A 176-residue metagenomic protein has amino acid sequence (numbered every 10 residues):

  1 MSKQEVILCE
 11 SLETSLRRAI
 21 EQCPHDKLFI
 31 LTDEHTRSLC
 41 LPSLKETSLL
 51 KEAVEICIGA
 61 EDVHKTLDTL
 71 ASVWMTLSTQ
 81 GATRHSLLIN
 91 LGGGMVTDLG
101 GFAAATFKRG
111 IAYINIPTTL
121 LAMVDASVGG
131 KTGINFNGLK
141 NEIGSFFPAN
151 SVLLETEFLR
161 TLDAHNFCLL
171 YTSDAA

Functional and structural regions predicted by a protein language model:
M1-L87: ATP/NTP phosphate-donor binding region
T32-E34, T118, T156: Short secondary-structure boundary segments
R37-S38, M95-T97, R160: Glycine-rich nucleotide phosphate-binding loop and flanking beta-alpha elements of Rossmann-like dinucleotide-binding
L39, L121-M123, T161: Conserved protein kinase catalytic core
L44-S48, T106, C168-L169: Short, solvent-exposed amphipathic alpha-helical segments in soluble enzyme and RNA/protein-processing domains
K65-L154: Glycine/threonine-rich beta-strand-loop-alpha-helix active-site module that forms ligand/phosphate-binding
P148-N166: A charged, well-structured terminal subsegment
Y171-A176: Conserved small/polar residues in nucleotide/adenosyl-binding loops
